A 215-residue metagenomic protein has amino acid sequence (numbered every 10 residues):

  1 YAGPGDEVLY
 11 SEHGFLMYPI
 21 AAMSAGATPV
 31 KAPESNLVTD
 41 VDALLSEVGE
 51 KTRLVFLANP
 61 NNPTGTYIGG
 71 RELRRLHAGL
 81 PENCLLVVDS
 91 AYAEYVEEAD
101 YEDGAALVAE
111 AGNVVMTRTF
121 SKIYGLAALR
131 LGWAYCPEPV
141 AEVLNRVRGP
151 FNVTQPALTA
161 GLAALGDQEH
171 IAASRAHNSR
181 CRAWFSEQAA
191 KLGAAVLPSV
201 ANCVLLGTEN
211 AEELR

Functional and structural regions predicted by a protein language model:
Y1-E7, M23-A25: Phosphate-binding glycine-rich loop
G5-V8, R130-L131, G193, N202-C203: Short active-site oxyanion
E12, K31-N36: Short beta->alpha connector loops at strand-helix junctions that form conserved, small/polar/Pro-enriched
Y18-A22: Short hydrophobic alpha-helical segments of the AMP-binding
M23, T39-E50, P63-L86, S90-I123: Active-site pre-lysine segment of PLP-dependent enzymes
A25-G26, V30-A32, L54-P60, L86-S90 (+1 more regions): Short beta-strands and strand-loop turn motifs
N113-A190, A194-L197: PLP-dependent aminotransferase class I/II
A183, A190-A195, A201-R215: Conserved C-terminal alpha-helix-loop-beta "cap" of PLP-dependent enzymes that closes/shapes the active-site mouth
